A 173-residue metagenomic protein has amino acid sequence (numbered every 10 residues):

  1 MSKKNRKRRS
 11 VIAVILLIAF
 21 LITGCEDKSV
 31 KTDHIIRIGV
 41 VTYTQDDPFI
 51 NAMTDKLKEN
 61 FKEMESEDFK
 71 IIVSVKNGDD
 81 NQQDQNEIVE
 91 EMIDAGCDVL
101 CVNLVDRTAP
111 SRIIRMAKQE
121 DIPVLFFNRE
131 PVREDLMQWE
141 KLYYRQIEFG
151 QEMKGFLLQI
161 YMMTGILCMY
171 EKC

Functional and structural regions predicted by a protein language model:
S2-I12: Bacterial N-terminal signal peptides that target proteins for export
F20-G24: C-terminal motif of bacterial Sec signal peptides marking the signal peptidase cleavage site
E26-K28: Bacterial signal peptide processing site
K31, Q85, L142-C173: Hydrophobic alpha-helical segments within soluble ligand-binding/sensing domains
H34-I38, I71, C168-K172: Nucleotide donor/acceptor-binding cores
R37-N60, M64-E65, I72-N86, A95-C97 (+1 more regions): Extracytoplasmic "Venus flytrap"
L57, E90, V99-Q119, Y170: Hydrophobic alpha-helical
R107, R112-E152: Flexible loop/hinge segments that line or gate small-molecule binding clefts
